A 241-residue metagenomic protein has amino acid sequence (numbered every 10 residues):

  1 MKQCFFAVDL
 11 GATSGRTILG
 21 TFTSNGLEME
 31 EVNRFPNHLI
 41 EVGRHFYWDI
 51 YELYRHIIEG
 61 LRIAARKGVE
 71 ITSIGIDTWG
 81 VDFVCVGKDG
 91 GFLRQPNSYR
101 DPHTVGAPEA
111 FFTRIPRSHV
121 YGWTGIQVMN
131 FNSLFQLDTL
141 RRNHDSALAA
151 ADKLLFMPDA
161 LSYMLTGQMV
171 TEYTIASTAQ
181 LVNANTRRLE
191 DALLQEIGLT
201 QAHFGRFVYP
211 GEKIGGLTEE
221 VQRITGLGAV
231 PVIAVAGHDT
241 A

Functional and structural regions predicted by a protein language model:
M1-R94, G122, G216-V232: N-terminal glycine/serine-rich phosphate-binding loop of ATP-dependent small-molecule kinases, especially carbohydrate
L10-A12, Y121-T240: Gly/Ser/Thr-rich active-site cleft segment
N33-P36, Y99, F111, A176: A generic structural motif
E41-R44, G106-A110, L181-N183, L217: Short, charged, surface-exposed secondary-structure boundary motifs
D49, I74, D101, L140 (+1 more regions): Residue-level signal for inorganic ion chemistry
V86-L93, R114-T124, L137-L140: Acidic/polar active-site rim loop that often engages polyanionic ligands
G90-H103, S177-L181: A charged helix-plus-loop insertion that forms the helical arch/lid used to bind and gate nucleic-acid substrates
N97-P116: Short alpha-helix plus adjacent loop in nuclease-associated cores
